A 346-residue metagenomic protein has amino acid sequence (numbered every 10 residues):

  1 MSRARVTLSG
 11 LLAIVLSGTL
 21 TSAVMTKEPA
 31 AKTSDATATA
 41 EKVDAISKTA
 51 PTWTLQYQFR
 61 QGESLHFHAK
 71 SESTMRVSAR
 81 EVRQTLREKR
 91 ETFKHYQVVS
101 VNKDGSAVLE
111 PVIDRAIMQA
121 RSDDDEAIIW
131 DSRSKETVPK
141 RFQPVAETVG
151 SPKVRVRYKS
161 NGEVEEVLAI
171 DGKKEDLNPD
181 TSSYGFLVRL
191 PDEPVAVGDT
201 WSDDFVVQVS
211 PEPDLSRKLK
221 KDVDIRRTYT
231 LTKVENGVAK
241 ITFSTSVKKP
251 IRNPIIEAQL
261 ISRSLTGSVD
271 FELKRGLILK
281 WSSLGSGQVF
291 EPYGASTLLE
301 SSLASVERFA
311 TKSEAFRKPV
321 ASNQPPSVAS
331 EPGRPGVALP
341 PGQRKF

Functional and structural regions predicted by a protein language model:
M1, R5, A13, K135-V138 (+1 more regions): Intrinsic-disorder-associated interaction segments
S2-T26: Sec-dependent N-terminal signal peptides
K27-F346: Signature of exported/secreted
